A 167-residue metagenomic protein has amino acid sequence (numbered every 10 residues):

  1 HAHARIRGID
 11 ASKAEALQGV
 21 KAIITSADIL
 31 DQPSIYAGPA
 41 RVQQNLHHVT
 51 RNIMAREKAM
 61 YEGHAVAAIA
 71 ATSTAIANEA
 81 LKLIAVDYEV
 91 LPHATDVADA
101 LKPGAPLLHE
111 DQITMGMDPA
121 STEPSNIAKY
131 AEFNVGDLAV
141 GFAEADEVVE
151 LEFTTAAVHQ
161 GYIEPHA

Functional and structural regions predicted by a protein language model:
H1-A167: Structural alpha/beta core scaffold segments of enzyme domains
